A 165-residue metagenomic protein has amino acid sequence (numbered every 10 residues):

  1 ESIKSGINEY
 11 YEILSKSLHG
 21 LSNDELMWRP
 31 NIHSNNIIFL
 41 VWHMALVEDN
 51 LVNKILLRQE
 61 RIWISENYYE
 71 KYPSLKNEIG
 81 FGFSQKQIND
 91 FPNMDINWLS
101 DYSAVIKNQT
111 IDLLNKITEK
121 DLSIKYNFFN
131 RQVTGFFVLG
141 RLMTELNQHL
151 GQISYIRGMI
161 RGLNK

Functional and structural regions predicted by a protein language model:
K4-N8, S15, E25-G82, K125-K165: Short, contiguous alpha-helical
E12-S17, I106, T110: Amphipathic alpha-helical packing segments from all-alpha helical-bundle domains
L18, V41, S100-S103: A generic alpha-helix structural signal
G20, H43, K116: Conserved catalytic core of Hanks-type protein kinase domains
L75-L122: Acidic/histidine-rich alpha-helical segments that form the ligand environment of transition-metal centers
